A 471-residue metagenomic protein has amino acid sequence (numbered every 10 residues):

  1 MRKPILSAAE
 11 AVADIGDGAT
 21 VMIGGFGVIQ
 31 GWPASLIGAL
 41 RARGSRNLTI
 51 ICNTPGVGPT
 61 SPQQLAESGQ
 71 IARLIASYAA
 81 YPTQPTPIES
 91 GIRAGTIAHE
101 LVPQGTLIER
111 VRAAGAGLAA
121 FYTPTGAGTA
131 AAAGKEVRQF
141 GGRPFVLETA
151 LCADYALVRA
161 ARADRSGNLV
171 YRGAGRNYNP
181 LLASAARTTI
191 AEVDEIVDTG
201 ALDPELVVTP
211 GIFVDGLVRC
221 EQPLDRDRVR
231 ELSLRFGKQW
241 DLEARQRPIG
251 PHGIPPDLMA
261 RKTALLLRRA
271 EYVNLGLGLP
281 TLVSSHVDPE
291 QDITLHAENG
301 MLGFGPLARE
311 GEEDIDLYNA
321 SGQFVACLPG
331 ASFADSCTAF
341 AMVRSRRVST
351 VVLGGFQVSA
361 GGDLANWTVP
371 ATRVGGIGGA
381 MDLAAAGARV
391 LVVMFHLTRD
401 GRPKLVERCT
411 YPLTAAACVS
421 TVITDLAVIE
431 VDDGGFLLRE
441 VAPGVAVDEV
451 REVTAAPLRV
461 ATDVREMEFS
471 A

Functional and structural regions predicted by a protein language model:
M1-I50, L234-Y272, P289-I293: N-terminal glycine-/serine-/threonine-rich phosphate-binding loop
R2-A13, I29-A42, P59-A66, Q70-R245 (+1 more regions): Conserved phosphate- and dinucleotide-binding cores of soluble alpha/beta proteins, encompassing both enzyme active
A19-T20, V283-H286, A455-T462: Short amphipathic alpha-helical segments with coiled-coil-like heptad repeat character
M22-A34, C52-V57, A79-P82, V273-L282 (+1 more regions): Gly/Ser/Thr-rich loops at beta-strand to alpha-helix junctions that form or flank small-molecule/cofactor-binding
G44-N47, I51-C52, V287, D292-G311: Active-site cofactor/substrate anionic-group-binding motifs, chiefly glycine- and Lys/Arg-rich phosphate-binding loops
I50, T189-E192, V273-G276, L295: Short, hydrophobic beta-strand segments that form beta-sheet elements in well-ordered domains
T54-G56, E195, N299: Residues in the short beta-alpha loop(s) of Rossmann-like NAD(P)-binding domains
F145-V146, Y178-N179, R261-T263, A270 (+1 more regions): Generic recognition of flexible, low-complexity loop/linker segments
